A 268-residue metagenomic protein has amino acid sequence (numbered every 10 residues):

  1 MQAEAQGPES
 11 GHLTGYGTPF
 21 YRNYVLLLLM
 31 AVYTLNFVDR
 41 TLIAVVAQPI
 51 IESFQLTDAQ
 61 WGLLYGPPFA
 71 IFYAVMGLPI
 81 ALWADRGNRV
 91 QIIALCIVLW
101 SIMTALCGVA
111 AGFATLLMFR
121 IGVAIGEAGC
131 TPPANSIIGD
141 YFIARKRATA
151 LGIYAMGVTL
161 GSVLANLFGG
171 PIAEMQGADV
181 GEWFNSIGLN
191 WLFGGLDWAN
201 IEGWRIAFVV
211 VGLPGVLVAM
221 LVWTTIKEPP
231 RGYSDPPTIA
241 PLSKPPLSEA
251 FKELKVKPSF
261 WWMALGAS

Functional and structural regions predicted by a protein language model:
M1-V38: Cytosolic juxtamembrane N-terminal segment immediately preceding the first transmembrane helix of multi-pass
T41, F69-L78, A128, S162-V163: Residue-level signature of mid-helix packing/kink "hotspots" within the transmembrane helices of 12-pass Major
V46-V75: Extracellular/periplasmic helix-loop-helix junction of adjacent transmembrane segments in MFS-like secondary
Q55, N88, V109-T115, G126 (+1 more regions): Helix-breaking motifs and short loop linkers at transmembrane-helix boundaries and internal kinks in secondary membrane
V75-A114: Conserved MFS/SLC helix-loop-helix module at the cytosolic interface between two early adjacent transmembrane helices
F119-V158: Cytoplasmic helix-loop-helix junction between adjacent transmembrane helices in 12-TM secondary transporters
Y154, V158-T224: Helix-loop-helix hairpin linking two adjacent transmembrane segments in secondary transporters
I226-E249: Flexible cytoplasmic inter-helical loops of multi-pass small-molecule transporters
